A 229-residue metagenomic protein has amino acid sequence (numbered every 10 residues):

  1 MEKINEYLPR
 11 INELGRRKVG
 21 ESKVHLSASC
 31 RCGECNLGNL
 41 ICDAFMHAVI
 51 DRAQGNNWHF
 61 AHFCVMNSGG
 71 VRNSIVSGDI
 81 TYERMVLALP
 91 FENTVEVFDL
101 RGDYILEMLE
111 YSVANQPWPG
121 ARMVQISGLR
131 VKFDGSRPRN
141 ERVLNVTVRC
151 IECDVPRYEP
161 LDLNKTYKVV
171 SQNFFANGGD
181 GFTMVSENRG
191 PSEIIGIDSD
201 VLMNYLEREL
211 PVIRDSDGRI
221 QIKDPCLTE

Functional and structural regions predicted by a protein language model:
M1-E229: Catalytic centers of hydrolytic enzymes
